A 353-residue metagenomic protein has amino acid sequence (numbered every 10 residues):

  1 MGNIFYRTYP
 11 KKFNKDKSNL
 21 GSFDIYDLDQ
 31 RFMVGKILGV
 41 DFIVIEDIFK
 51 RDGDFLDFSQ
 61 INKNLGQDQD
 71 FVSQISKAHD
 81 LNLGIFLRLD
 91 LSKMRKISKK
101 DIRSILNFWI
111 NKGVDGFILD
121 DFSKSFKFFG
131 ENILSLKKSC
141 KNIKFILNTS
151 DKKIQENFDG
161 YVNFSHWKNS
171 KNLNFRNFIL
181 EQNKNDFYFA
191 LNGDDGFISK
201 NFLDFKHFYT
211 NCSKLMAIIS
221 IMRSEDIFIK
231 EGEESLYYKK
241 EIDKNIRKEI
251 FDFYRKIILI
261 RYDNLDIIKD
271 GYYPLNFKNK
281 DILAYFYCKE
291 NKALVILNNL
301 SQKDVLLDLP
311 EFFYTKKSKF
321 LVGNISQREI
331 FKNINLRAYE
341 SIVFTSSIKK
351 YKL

Functional and structural regions predicted by a protein language model:
M1-I45, K50, V72-S73, K77-A78 (+4 more regions): Carbohydrate-interacting/catalytic domains
M1-K153, N299, S318, Y339: Acidic/aromatic-lined carbohydrate-recognition and catalytic surfaces of CAZymes acting on diverse glycans
P10, Q60, F164-H166, G193 (+1 more regions): Active-site donor-binding loop signature of nucleotide-sugar glycosyltransferases
F23, F55, D68, F86 (+6 more regions): Compositionally biased, intrinsically disordered low-complexity regions
G53-I61, V162, W167, K239-I242 (+1 more regions): Short glycine/proline- and charge-enriched loop/turn segments that cap or connect secondary-structure elements
R88, N148, A190-N192, D270 (+1 more regions): Conserved beta-strand termini and adjacent loop/short-helix elements that scaffold enzyme active sites in alpha/beta
L106, I110-G113, S125, G130-Y238 (+3 more regions): Conserved alpha/beta catalytic core and glycan-binding cleft of carbohydrate-active enzymes
